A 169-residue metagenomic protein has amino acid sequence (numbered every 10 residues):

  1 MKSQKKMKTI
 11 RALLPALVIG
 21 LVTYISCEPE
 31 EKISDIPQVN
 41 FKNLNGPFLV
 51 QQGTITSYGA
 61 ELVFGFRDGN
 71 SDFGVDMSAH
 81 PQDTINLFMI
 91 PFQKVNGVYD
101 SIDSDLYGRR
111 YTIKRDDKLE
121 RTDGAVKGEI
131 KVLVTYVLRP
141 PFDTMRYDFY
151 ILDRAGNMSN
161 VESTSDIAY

Functional and structural regions predicted by a protein language model:
K2-L14: Bacterial N-terminal signal peptides that target proteins for export
T23-S26: C-terminal motif of bacterial Sec signal peptides marking the signal peptidase cleavage site
E28-E31: Bacterial signal peptide processing site
I36-Y169: First exposed extracellular module after export/assembly in secreted or surface-exposed proteins
